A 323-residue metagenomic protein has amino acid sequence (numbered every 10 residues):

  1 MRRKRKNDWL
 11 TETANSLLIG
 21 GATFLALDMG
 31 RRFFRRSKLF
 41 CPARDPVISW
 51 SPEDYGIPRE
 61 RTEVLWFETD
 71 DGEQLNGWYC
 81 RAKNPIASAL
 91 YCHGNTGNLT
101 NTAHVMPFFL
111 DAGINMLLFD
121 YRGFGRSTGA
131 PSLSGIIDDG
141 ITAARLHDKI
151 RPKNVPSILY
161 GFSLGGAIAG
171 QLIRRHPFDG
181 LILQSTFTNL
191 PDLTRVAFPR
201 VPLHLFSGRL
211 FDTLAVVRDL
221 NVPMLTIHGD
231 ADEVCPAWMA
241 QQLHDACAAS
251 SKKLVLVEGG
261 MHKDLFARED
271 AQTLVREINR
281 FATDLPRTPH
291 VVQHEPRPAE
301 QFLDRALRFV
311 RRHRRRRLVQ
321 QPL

Functional and structural regions predicted by a protein language model:
M1-A26, S37, Q301-L323: Short amphipathic, positively biased membrane-proximal segments that drive organelle/inner-membrane targeting
S16-W66, H290-H294, F302, L307: An N-terminal hydrophobic leader/cap segment in hydrolases
D70-L146: Membrane-embedded segments
V105, T213, V222, P236-D245 (+1 more regions): Short alpha-helix in the alpha/beta-hydrolase fold that links the catalytic acid
L146-I150, N154-R200: Primarily recognizes the serine-hydrolase "nucleophile elbow" in alpha/beta-hydrolase and SGNH/GDSL folds
L220-N221, T226-H228, D232: Short beta-strand/loop motif that positions the catalytic acidic residue of the alpha/beta-hydrolase fold
D230-C235, H262-D264: Acidic catalytic loop of the alpha/beta-hydrolase fold
G260-D270: Catalytic histidine-centered segment of alpha/beta-hydrolase-like enzymes
